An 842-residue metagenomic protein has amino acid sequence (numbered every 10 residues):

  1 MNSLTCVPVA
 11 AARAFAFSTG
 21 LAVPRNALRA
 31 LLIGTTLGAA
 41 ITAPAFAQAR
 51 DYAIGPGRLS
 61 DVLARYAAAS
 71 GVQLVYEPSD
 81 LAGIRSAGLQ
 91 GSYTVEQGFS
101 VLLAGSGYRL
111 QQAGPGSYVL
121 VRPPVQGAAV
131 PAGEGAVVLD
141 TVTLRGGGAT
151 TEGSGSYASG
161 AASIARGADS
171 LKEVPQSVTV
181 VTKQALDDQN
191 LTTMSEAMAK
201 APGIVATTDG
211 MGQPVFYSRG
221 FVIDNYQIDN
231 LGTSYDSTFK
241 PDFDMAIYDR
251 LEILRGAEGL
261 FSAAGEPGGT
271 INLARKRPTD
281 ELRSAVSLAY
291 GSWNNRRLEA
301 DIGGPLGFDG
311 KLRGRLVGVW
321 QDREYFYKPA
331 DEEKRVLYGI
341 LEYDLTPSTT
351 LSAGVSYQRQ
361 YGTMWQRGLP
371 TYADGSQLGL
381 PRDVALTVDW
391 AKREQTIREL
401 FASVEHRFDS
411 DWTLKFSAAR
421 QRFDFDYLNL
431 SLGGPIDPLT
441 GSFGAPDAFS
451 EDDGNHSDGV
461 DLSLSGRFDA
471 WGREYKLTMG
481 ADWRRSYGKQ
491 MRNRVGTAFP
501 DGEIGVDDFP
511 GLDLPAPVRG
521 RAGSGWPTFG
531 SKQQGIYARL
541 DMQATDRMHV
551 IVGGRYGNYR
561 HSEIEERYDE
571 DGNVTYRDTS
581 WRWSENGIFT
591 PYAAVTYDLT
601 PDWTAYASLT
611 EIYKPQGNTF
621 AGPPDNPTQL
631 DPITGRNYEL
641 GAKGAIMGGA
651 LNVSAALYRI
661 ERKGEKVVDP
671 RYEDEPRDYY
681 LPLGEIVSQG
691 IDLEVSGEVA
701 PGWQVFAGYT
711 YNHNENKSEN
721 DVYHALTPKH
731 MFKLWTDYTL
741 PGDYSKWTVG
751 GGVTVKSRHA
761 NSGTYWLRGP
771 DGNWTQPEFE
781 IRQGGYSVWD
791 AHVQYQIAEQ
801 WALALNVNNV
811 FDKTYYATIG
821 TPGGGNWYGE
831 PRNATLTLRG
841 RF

Functional and structural regions predicted by a protein language model:
L63-R65, A69-S70, R122-D187: Short, acidic, small-residue-rich periplasmic hinge/interaction motif at the N-terminus of Gram-negative outer-membrane
A206, V215, L231-R255, A274-R275: Short acidic/polar hinge/loop motifs at secondary-structure boundaries that mediate gating or recognition
A246-D249, L260-G339, L345-T349, R398 (+1 more regions): Outer-membrane beta-barrel translocator/receptor signature
Q321-Y325, Y338-R407, R420-N455, F499-G525 (+3 more regions): Acidic/polar loop-and-plug regions of large Gram-negative outer-membrane beta-barrel proteins
E342-D344, S356, N455, E474-T478 (+3 more regions): Structural signature of Gram-negative outer-membrane beta-barrels, strongest in the C-terminal barrel of TonB-dependent
E405-A419, F423-S431, Y606, P632-I691 (+3 more regions): Membrane-embedded beta-barrel scaffold of Gram-negative outer-membrane proteins
D546, R659-E661, L681-Y765, F811 (+1 more regions): Gram-negative outer-membrane beta-barrel transporters
V755-D771, Q794-F842: C-terminal beta-signal and adjacent terminal beta-strands/loops of Gram-negative outer-membrane beta-barrel proteins
